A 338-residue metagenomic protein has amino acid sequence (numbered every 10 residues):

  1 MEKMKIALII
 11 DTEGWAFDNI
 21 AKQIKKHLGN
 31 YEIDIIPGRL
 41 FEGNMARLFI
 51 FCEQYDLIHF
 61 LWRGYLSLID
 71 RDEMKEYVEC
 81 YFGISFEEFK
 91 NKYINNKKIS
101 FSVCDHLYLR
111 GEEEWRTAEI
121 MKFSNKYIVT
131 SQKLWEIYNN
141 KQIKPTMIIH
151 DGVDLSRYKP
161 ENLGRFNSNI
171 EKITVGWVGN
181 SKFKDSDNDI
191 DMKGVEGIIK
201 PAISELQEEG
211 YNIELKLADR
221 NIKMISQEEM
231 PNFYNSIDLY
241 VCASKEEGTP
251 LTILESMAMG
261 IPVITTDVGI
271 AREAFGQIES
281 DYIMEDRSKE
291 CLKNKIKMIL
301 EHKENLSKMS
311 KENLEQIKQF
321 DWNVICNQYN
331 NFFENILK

Functional and structural regions predicted by a protein language model:
L109-G111, N140, V153-E171: Acidic anion/phosphate-binding donor-loop and adjacent secondary structure in glycosyltransferase catalytic cores
K133, G152: Carbohydrate-associated surface elements
S168-I222: Conserved catalytic-core segment of nucleotide-activated headgroup transferases in glycan assembly
N232-I237: Short alpha-helical donor nucleotide-sugar binding micro-motif in glycosyltransferases
K245: Aromatic "clamp/platform" in nucleotide-sugar-dependent glycosyltransferases that forms part of the donor/acceptor
I253, P262-T265: Short hydrophobic beta-strand element within catalytic cores of glycosyltransferases and related nucleotide-activated
Q277-K289, M298-K303: Conserved acidic donor-binding segment of nucleotide-sugar-dependent glycosyltransferases
E304-N335: A charged, aromatic-enriched C-terminal amphipathic alpha-helix characteristic of glycosyltransferases across folds
